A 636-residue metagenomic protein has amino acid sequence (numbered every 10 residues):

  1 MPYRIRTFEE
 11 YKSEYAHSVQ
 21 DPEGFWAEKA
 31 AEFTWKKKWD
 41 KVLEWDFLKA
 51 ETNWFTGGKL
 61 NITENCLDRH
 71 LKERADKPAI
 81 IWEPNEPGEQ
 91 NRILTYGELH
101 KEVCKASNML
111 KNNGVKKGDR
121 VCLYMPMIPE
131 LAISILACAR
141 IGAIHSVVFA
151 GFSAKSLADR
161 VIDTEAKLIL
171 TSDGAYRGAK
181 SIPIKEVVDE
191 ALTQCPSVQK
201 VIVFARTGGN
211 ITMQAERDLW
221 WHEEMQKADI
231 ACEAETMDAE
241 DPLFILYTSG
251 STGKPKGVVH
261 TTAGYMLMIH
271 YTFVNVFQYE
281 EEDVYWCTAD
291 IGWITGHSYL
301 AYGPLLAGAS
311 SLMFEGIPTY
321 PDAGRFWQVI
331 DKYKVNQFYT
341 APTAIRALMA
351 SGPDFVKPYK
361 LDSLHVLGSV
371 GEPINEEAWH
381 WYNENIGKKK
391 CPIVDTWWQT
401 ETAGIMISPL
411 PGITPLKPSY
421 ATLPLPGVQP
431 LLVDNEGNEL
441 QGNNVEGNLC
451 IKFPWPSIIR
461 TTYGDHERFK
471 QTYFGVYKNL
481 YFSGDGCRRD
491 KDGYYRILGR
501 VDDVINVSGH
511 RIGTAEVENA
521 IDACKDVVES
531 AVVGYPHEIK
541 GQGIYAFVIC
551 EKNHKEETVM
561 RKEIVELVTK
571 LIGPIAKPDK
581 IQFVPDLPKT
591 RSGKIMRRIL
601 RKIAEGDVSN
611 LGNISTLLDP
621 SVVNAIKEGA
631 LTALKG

Functional and structural regions predicted by a protein language model:
T63, I80-L136, S153-A158, M213 (+1 more regions): Conserved AMP-binding/adenylate-forming core of the ANL superfamily
D76-P78, I202-V203, Q214-Y247, K254 (+2 more regions): Conserved pre-ATP/AMP-binding loop-to-beta segment of ANL
L136, R140-E223, A341: Structural core segment of the AMP-binding/adenylate-forming
V148-G174, V188, D331, F338 (+9 more regions): AMP-binding/adenylate-forming catalytic core of the ANL superfamily
K200-A205, I539, K570-I595, D607-K635: AMP-binding/adenylate-forming catalytic domain of the ANL superfamily
M266-V284, I294-Q337, S351-P353: Conserved AMP-binding/adenylation subdomain of ANL enzymes
Y302, L306-A309, N336-T340, M349-L416 (+2 more regions): Gly/Ser/Thr-rich phosphate-binding loop
L423-G427, N438-Y473, I512-T514, V608: Conserved ATP/PPi-binding loop(s) of AMP-dependent carboxylate-activating enzymes
